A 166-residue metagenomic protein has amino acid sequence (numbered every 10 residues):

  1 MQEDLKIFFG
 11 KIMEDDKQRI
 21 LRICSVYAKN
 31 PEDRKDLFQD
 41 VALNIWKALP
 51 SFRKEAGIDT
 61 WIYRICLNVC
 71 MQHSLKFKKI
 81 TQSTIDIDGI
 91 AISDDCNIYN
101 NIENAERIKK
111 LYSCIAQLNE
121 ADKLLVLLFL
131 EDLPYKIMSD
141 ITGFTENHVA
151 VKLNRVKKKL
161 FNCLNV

Functional and structural regions predicted by a protein language model:
M1-R22, V26, K35: A short, charge-rich alpha-helical start-of-domain segment used by transcription regulators
Q2, K29, A42-G57, K76-F77: Sigma70-family region 2
D36-L43, A56-N68: Structural recognition of an alpha-helix C-terminal capping motif at a helix-to-coil junction
V41, I65, L125-V126, M138-S139 (+1 more regions): Hydrophobic positions on the alpha-helical face of helix-turn-helix-like DNA-binding modules
S51, R64-T84, N104: Arg/Lys-rich amphipathic alpha helix in sigma70-family domain 2
I80-N104, P134-Y135: Internal acidic/polar
Q117-I137, I141, V166: Short amphipathic alpha helix immediately N-terminal
D140-V166: DNA-recognition helix of helix-turn-helix
